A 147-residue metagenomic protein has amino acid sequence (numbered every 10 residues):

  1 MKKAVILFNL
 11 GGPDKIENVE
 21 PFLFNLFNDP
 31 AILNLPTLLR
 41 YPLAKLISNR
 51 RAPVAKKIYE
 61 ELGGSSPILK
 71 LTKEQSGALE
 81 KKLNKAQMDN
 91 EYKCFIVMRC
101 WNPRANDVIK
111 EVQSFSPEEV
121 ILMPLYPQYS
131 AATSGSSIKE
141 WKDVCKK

Functional and structural regions predicted by a protein language model:
M1-K147: Active-site-proximal alpha-helix that buttresses catalytic centers in soluble enzyme cores
